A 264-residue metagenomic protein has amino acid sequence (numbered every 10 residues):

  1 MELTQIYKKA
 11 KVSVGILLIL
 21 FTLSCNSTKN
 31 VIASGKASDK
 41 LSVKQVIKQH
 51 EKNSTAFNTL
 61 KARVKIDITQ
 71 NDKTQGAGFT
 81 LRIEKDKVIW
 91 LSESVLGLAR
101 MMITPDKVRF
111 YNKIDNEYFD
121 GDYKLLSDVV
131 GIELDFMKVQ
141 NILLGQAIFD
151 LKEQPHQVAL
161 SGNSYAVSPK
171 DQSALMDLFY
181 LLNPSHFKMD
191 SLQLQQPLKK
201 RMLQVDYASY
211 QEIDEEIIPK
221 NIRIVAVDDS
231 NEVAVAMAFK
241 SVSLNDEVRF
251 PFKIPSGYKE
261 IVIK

Functional and structural regions predicted by a protein language model:
E2-V14: Bacterial N-terminal signal peptides that target proteins for export
F21-S24: C-terminal motif of bacterial Sec signal peptides marking the signal peptidase cleavage site
N26-T74, V262-K264: N-terminal leader/targeting segments and the immediate start of mature chains
K36-S42, N58, R82-D86, P105-R109 (+2 more regions): The feature marks either
K52-L60, D72-Q75, E84, M101 (+3 more regions): Edge/loop elements at the starts and ends of beta-strands within beta-rich repeat scaffolds
V88-M137: An acidic-aromatic
S127-K170: Hydrophobic, well-structured mid-protein blocks that either form specific transmembrane helices
H156-K264: Gly/Pro-enriched, hydrophobic low-complexity segments that function as extracytoplasmic propeptides/linkers
